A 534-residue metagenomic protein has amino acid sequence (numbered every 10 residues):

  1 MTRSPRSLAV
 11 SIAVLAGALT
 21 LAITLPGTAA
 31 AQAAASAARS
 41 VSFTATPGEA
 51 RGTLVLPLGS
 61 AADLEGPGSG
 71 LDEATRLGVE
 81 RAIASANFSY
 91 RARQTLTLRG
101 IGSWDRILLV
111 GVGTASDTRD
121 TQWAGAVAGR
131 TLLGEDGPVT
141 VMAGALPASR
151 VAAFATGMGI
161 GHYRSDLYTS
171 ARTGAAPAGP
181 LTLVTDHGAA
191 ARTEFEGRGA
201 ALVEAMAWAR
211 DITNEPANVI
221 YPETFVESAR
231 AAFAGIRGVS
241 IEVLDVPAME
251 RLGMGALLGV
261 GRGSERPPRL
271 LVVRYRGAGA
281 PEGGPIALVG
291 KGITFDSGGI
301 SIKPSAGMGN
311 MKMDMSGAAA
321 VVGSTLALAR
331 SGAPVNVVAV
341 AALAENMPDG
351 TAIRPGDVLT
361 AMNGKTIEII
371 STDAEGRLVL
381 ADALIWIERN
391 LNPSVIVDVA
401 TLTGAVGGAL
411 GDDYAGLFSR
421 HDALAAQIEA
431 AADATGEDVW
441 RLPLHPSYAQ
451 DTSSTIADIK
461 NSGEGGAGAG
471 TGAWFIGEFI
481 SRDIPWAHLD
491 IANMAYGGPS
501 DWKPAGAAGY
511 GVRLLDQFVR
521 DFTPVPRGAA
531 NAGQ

Functional and structural regions predicted by a protein language model:
M1-R6: N-terminal secretory signal peptides that target proteins for export/translocation
L8-V10, I23, D117-D120, G197 (+9 more regions): Residues at the start of alpha-helices and the adjacent loop-to-helix junctions
A9, A13-L15, S40, V55: Detector for intrinsically disordered, low-structure N-terminal pre-sequences
S11-P26: Bacterial N-terminal signal peptides
A31-P285, V289-G292, A530: Short amphipathic alpha-helical segment within the helicase RecA-like ATPase core that mediates nucleic-acid
V226-R230, A234-Q534: A generic structural signal for tightly packed, nonpolar segments enriched in small/aliphatic residues
